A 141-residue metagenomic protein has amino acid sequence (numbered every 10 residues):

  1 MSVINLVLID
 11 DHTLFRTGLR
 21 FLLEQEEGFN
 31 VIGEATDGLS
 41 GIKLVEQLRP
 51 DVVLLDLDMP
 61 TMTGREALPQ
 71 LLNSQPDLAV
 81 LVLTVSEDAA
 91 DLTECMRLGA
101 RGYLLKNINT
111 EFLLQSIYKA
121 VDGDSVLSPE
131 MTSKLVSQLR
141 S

Functional and structural regions predicted by a protein language model:
S2-F15, L19-L23: Conserved acidic segment of CheY-like receiver
D10, D56, T84: Active-site residues of response regulator receiver
G28-T36, L44: Short hydrophobic/Thr-rich beta-strand motif most characteristic of the beta2 strand and flanking loop of CheY-like
D37-S40, T63-E66: Acidic catalytic/metal-coordinating carboxylates
L48-L54: Active-site beta3 strand of CheY-like receiver
M59: Receiver (REC) domain active-site loop signature in two-component systems and cognate sites in sensor histidine kinases
S86-D88: Short, conserved "switch-loop" micro-motifs in signal-transduction and mechanochemical regulators
A90-R97, R101-G102, N107-S141: Short, flexible helix-to-coil linker/hinge segments that flank and couple to helix-turn-helix
